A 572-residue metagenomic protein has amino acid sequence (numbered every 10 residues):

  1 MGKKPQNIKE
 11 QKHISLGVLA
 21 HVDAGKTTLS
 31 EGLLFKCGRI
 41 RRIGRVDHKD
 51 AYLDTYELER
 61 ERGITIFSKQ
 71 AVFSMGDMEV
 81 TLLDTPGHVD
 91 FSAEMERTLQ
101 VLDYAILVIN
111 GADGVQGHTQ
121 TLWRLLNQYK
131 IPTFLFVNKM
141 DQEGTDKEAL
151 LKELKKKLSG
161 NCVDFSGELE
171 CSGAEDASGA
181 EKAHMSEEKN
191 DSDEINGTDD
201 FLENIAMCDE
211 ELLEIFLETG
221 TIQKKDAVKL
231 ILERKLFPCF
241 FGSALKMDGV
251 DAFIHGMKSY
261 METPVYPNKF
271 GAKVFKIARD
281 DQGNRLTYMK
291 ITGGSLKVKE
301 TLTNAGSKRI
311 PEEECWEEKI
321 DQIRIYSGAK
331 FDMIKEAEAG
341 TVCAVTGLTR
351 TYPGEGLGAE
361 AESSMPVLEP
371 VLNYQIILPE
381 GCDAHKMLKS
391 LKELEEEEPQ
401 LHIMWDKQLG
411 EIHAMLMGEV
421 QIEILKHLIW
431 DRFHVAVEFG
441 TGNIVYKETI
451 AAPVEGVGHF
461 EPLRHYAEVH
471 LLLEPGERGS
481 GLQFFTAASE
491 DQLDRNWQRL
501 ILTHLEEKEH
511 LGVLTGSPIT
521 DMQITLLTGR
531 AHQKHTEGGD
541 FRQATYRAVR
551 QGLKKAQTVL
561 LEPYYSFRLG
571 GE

Functional and structural regions predicted by a protein language model:
G2-A24, I43, G111-D281, T301-L302 (+1 more regions): P-loop NTPase catalytic nucleotide-binding module
G2-I109, V115, E153, L158 (+3 more regions): P-loop NTPase switch module centered on the Walker A-proximal segment
G2-N7, I40-D47, L53-F67, G160-S166 (+11 more regions): Active-site phosphate-binding and catalytic loops of NTP-dependent enzymes
A24, I40, H88-V89, A112-V115 (+11 more regions): Conserved nucleotide-binding/hydrolysis micro-motifs of P-loop NTPases
Y260-E262, P267-N373, E411: Conserved nucleotide-binding/hydrolysis modules and their immediate coupling elements across P-loop/ASCE NTPase motors
Y326-A452, R495-K554: C-terminal effector modules of nucleic-acid-centric enzymes and ribosome-associated factors
V367-E380, F485-A487, L561-G570: Short glycine-/aliphatic-rich beta-strand segments at the starts of folded cytosolic domains
N443-E507, R530-H532, R568: C-terminal polymerase-core module
